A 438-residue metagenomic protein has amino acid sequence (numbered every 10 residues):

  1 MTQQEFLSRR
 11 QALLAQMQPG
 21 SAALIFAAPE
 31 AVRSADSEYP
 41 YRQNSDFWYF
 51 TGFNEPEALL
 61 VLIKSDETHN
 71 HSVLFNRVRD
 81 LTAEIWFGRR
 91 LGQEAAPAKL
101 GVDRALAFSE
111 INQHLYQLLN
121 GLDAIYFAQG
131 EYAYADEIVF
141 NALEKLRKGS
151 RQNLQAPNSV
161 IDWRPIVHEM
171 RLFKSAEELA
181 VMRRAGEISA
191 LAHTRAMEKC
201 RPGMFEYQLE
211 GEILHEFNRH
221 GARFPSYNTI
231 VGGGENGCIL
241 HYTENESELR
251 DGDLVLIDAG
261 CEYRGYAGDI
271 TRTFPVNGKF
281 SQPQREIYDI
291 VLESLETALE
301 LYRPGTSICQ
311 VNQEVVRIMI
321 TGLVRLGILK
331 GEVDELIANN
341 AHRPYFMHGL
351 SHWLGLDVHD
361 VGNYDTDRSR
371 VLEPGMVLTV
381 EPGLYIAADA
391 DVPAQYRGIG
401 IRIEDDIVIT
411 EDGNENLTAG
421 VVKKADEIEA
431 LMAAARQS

Functional and structural regions predicted by a protein language model:
M1-S438: Active-site neighborhoods and metal-handling regions in enzymes and metal-associated proteins
